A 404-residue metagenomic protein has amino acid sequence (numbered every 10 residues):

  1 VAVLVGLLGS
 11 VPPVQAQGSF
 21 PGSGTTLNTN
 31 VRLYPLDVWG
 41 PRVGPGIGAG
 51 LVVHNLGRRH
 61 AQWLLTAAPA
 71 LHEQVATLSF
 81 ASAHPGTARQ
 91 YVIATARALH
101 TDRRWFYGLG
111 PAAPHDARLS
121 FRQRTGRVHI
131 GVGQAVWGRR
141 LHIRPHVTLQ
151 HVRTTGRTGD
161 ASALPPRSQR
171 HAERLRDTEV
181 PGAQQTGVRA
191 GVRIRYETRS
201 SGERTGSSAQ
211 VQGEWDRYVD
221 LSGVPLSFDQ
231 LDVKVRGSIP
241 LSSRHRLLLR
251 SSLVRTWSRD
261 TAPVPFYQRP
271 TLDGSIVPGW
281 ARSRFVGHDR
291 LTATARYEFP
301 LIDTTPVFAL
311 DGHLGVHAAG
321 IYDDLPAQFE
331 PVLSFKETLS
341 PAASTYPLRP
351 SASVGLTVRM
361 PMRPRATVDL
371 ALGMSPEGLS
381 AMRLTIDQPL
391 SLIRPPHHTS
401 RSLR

Functional and structural regions predicted by a protein language model:
V1-S10: Bacterial N-terminal signal peptides
P12-Q15: Sec/Tat signal peptide C-region and signal peptidase I cleavage site
G18-D37, S162-A342, M382-R404: C-terminal outer-membrane beta-barrel translocator/porin domains of Gram-negative envelope proteins and their
G18-G191, R269-T271, S275, R284-A293 (+1 more regions): Gram-negative/organellar outer-membrane beta-barrel architecture
G131, L231-V235, G355: Short, hydrophobic/aromatic alpha-helical segments in well-folded domains
F299, A318-Y322, L356-P364, M374: Short leucine-rich amphipathic alpha-helical surface patches
F308-L314, A318, L348-A352, M362-V368 (+1 more regions): A short pocket-lining beta-strand/turn micro-motif at the edge of beta-sheets
P341-A343, S351-T357: Short glycine-rich, acidic/polar surface loops and turns
